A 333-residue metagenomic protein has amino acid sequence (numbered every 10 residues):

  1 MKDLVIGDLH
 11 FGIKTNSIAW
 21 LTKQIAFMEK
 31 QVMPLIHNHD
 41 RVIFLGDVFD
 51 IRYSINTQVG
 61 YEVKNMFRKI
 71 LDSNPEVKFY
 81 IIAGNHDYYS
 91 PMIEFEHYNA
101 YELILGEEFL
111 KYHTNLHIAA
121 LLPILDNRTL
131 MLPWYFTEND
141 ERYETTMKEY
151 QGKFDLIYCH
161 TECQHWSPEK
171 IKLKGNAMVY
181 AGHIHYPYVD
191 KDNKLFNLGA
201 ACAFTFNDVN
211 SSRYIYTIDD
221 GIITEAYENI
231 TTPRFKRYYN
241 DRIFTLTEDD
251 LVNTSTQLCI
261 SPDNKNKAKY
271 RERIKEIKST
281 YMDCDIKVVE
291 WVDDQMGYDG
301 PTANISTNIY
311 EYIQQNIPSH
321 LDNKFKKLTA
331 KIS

Functional and structural regions predicted by a protein language model:
M1-N65, E76, Y143-K153, K331-S333: N-terminal active-site segment of His-dependent metallophosphoesterases
I6-G7, R41-D47, K78-N85, H117-L121 (+4 more regions): Active-site neighborhood of phospho(di)ester-bond hydrolases with catalytic His/Asp-centered motifs
T15-S17, G46-F67, A83, Y88-F109 (+3 more regions): Metal-dependent catalytic neighborhoods of phosphoester/phosphodiester hydrolases
I70-P75, Y150-Q151, K170-N176, L251-V252: Short, conserved loop/helix-junction motifs that constitute active-site signature segments in enzyme catalytic cores
I81-K172: Conserved catalytic scaffold of divalent metal-dependent phosphoesterases
N115-H117, N127-T129, F154-D155, I171-Y180 (+3 more regions): Active-site regions of enzymes building and remodeling cell-envelope glycoconjugates
C163-A226: Conserved beta-sheet core of the metallophosphoesterase superfamily
D220-S333: Accessory, non-catalytic peripheral segments of nucleic-acid enzymes
